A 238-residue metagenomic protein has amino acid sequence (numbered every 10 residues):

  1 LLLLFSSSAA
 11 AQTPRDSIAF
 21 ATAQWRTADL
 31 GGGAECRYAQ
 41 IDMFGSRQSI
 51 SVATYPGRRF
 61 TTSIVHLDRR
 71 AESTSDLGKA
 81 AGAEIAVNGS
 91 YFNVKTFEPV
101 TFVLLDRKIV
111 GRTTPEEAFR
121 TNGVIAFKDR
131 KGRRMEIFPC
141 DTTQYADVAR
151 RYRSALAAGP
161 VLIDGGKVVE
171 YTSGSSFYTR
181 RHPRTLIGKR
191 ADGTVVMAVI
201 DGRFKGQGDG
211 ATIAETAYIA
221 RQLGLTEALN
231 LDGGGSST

Functional and structural regions predicted by a protein language model:
L1-S6: Bacterial N-terminal signal peptides
S7-A11: Sec/Tat signal peptide C-region and signal peptidase I cleavage site
Q12-E136: Zymogen propeptides
R59, Y91-V94, G193, G202-K205 (+1 more regions): Solvent-exposed loop/turn segments at secondary-structure junctions within structured extracellular/periplasmic domains
E84-N88, I125-A126, G188, V196-A198 (+1 more regions): Structural recognition of the beta-strand scaffold that forms the well-ordered cores of secreted hydrolase catalytic
E117-G166, E170-S173: A substrate-binding/cap region within the structured catalytic cores of diverse enzymes
A157-G159, I163-G224: Domain-core and long-helix interface of multi-subunit machines
A217-T238: Exported/periplasmic cell-wall-interacting domains
